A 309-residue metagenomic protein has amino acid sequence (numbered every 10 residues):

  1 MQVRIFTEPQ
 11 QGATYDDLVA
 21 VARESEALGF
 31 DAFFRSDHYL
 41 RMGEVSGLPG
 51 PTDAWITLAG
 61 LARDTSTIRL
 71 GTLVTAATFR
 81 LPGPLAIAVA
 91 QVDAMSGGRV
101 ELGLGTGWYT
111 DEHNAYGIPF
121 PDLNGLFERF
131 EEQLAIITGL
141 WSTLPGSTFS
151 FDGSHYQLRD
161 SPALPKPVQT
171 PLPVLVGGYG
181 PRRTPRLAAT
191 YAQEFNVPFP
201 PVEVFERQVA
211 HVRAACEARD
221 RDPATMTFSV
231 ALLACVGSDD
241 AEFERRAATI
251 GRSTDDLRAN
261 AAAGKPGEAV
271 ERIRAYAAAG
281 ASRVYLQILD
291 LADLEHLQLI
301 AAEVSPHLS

Functional and structural regions predicted by a protein language model:
M1-S309: Active-site-adjacent structural elements that line small-molecule/cofactor binding pockets in enzymes
